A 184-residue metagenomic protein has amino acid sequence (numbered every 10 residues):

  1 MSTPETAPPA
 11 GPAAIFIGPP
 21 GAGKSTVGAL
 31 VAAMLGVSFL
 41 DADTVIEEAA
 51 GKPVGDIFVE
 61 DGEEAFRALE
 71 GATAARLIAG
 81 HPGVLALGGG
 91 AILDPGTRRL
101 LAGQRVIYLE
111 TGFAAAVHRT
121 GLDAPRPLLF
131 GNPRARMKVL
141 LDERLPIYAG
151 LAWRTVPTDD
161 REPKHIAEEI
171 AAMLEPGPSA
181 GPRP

Functional and structural regions predicted by a protein language model:
S2-P9, L30, M34, E143-P184: NTP-dependent small-molecule kinase module
F16: Hydrophobic anchor at the beta1->P-loop junction of P-loop NTPases
P19: P-loop (Walker A) phosphate-binding loop of NTP-binding proteins
K24: Conserved lysine of the Walker
V27: Hydrophobic positions on the alpha1 helix immediately C-terminal to the Walker A/P-loop
D41-L100, P125-R126, R134, K138: ATP-dependent small-molecule kinase phosphotransfer cores that center on conserved nucleotide phosphate-binding segments
G89-I92, G112-A114, R161: Short glycine-rich anion-binding loops that position phosphate/pyrophosphate groups of nucleotides and phosphorylated
G103-P146: A glycine- and Lys/Arg-enriched "phosphate-lid" helix/loop adjacent to the NTP-binding pocket of small-molecule kinases
